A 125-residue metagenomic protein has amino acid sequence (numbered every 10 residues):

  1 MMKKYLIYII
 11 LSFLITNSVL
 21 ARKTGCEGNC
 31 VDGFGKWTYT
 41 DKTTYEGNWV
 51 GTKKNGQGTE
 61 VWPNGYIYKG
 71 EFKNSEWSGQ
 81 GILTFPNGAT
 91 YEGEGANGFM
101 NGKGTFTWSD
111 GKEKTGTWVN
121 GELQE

Functional and structural regions predicted by a protein language model:
M1-Y5: Positively charged n-region of N-terminal signal peptides that target proteins for export
Y8-T16: Bacterial N-terminal signal peptides
N17-A21: Sec/Tat signal peptide C-region and signal peptidase I cleavage site
K23-D32, T44-N55, I67-S78, T90-N101 (+1 more regions): Conserved anchor residues at repeat-unit boundaries in beta-strand-based tandem repeats, strongest for the MORN repeat
F34-T38, Q57-T59, I82, T105: Residue-level detector of beta-strand face positions
T59, Y66, I82, P86-A89: Tandem repeat protein-protein interaction scaffolds, dominated by ankyrin-repeat arrays but also generalizing to other
